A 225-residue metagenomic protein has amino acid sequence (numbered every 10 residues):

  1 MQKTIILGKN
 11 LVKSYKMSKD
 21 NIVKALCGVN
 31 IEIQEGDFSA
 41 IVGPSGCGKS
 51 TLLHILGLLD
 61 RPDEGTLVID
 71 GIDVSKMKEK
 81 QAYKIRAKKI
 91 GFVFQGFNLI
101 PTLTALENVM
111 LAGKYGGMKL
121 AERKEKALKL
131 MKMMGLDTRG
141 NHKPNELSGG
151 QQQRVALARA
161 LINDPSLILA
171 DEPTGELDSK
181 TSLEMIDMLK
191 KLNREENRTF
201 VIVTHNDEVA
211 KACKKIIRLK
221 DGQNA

Functional and structural regions predicted by a protein language model:
M1-Q2: Short, low-complexity, intrinsically disordered N-terminal peptides in bacterial proteins
I5-L219: ABC family nucleotide-binding domain
D221-A225: Conserved switch/coupling elements of ABC/ABC-like ATPase nucleotide-binding domains
